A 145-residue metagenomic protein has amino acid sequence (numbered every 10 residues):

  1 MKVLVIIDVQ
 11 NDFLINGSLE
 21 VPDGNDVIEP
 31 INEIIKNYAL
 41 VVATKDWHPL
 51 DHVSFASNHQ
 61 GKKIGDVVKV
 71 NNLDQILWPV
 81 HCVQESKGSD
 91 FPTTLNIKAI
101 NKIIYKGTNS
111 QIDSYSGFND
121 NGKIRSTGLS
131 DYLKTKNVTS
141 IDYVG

Functional and structural regions predicted by a protein language model:
M1-L4: Extreme N-terminal starter segment of soluble prokaryotic enzymes
I7-F13: Short polar catalytic/cofactor-binding loops
V9, L19-E20, G65: Bulky hydrophobic/aromatic packing residues
L14-L19, E29-E33: Active-site neighborhood of HAD-like aspartate-dependent phosphohydrolases
I15-D23, G117-N121: Short glycine-enriched, charge-decorated loop/helix-capping segments at active-site entrances that position
E20-G24, N58-G61: Glycine-rich, phosphate-binding/catalytic loops in enzymes
E29-S140: Active-site alpha/beta core segments
